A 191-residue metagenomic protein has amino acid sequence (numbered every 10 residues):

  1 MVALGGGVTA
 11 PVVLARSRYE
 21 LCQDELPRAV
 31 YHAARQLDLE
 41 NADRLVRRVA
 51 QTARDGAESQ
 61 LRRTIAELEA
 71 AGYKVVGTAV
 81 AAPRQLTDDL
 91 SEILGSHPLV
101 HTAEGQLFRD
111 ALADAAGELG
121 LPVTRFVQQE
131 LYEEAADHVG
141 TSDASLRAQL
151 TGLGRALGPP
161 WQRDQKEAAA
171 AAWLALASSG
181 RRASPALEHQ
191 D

Functional and structural regions predicted by a protein language model:
V2-A183: Phosphate- and other anionic-substrate recognition elements at nucleic-acid/protein interfaces
R181-D191: Intrinsically disordered, low-complexity and often Lys/Arg-enriched segments
